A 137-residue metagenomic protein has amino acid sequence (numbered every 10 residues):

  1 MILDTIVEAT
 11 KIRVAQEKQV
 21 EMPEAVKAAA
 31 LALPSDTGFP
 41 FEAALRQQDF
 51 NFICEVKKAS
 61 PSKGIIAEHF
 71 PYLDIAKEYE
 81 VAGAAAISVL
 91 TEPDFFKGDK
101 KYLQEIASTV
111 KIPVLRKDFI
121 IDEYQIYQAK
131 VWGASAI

Functional and structural regions predicted by a protein language model:
L3-A67: An N-cap/entry alpha-helix motif that binds or orients negatively charged groups
E24-A32, S60-I66, A85-I106: Glycine-rich, proline-tolerant flexible connector loops at the mouths of alpha/beta enzymes
D36-A43, Q47-Q48, I53, F96-I121: Alpha-helix-loop-beta-strand connector modules within alpha/beta enzyme cores
F52-V56, I87-V89, V114-K117, I137: Hydrophobic faces of well-ordered beta-strands that scaffold small-molecule active sites in alpha/beta enzyme cores
E55-A59, I66-F70, P93-K97, R116-I126: Glycine-rich beta-to-alpha transition loops that act as phosphate-gripper elements at the mouths of alpha/beta enzyme
I66-L90, T109, E123-A136: Alpha/beta enzyme core
